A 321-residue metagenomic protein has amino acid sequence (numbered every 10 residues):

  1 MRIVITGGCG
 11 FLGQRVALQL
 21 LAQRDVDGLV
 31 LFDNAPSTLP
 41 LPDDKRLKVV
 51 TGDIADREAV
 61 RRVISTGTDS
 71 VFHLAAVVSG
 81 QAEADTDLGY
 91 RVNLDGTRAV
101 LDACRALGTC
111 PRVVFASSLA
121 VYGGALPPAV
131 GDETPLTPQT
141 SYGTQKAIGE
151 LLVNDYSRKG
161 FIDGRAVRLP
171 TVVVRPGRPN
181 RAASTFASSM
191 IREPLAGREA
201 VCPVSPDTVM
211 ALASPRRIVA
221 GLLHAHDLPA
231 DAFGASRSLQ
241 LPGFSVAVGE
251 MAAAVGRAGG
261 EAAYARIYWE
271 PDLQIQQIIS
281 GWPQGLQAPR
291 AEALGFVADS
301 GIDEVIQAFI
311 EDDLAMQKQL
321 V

Functional and structural regions predicted by a protein language model:
I3-A22: N-terminal Rossmann NAD(P)H-binding glycine-rich loop of SDR-like oxidoreductase domains
I54-V92: NAD(P)H-binding glycine-rich loop region in Rossmannoid oxidoreductase-like domains and their noncatalytic homologs
R98-Q139: Conserved Rossmann-fold NAD(P)-dependent oxidoreductase catalytic core, especially the SDR/UDP-sugar
G124, Q139-R165: Active-site Tyr-X1-5-Lys
N154-V209, P215-R217: NAD(P)-dependent short-chain dehydrogenase/reductase
R178-A183, D207-V219, A235-V255, A308: Substrate-binding strand-loop-helix patch in Rossmann-like NAD(P)-dependent oxidoreductase/epimerase domains
P194, G221, A225-I279, M316-V321: Mid/C-terminal beta-alpha module of Rossmann-like enzyme folds, strongest in SDR-family dehydrogenases/epimerases
P271, P283-A293, S300-V321: Amphipathic terminal alpha-helices
